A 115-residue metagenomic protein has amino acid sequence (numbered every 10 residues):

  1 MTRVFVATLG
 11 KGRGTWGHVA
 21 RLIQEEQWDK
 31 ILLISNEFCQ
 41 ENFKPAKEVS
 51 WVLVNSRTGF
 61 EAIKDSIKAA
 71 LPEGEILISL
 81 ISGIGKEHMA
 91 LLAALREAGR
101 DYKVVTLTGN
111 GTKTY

Functional and structural regions predicted by a protein language model:
M1-L77, K86-Y115: Long, low-complexity, Lys/Arg-enriched
L80: Conserved SAM-binding loop
G83: Conserved TIR/SEFIR loop-to-helix hotspot centered on a Trp-containing motif with a nearby acidic residue
